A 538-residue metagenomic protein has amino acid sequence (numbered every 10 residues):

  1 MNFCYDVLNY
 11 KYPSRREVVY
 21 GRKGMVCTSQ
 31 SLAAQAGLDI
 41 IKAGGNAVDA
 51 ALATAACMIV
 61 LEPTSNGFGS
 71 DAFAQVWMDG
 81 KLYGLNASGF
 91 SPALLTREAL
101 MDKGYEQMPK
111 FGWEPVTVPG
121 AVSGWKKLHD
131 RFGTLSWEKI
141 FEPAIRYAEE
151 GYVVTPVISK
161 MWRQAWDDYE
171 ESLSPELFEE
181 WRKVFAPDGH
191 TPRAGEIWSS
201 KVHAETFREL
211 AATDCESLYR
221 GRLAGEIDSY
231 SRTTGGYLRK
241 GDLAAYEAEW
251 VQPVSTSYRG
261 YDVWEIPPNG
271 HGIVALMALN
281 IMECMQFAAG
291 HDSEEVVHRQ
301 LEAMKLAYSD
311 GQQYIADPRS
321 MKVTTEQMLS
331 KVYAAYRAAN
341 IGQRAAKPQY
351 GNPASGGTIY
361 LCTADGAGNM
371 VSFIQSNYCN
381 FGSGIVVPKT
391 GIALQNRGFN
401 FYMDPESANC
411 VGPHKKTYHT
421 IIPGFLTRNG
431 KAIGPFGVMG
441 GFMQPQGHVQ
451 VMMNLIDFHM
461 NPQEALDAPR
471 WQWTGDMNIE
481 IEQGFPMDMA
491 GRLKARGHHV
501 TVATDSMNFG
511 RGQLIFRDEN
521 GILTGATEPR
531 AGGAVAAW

Functional and structural regions predicted by a protein language model:
M1-Q35, D39, A47-D214, L218-R220 (+4 more regions): Noncatalytic scaffold domains of N-terminal-nucleophile
F3-D6, C284-N377, K389-T390, R397 (+1 more regions): Internal maturation/activation junctions in enzymes
V60-W77, K81-N86, Y237-R239, N369-G434 (+2 more regions): Active-site rim segments in enzyme catalytic domains, especially the processed small/beta chain of N-terminal
N66, D71-M78, I359-A364, P423-F425 (+2 more regions): Short beta-strand scaffold segments in enzyme catalytic cores
W250, S355-T358, H419-I421: Short, small/polar residue-rich loop motifs at catalytic or cofactor-binding pockets
W264-G272, T358-C362, I374-I385, V438-P445 (+1 more regions): Glycine-rich phosphate/pyrophosphate-binding beta-alpha loops
A367, K415, H448, D457-M507: Extended C-terminal subregions enriched in glycine
